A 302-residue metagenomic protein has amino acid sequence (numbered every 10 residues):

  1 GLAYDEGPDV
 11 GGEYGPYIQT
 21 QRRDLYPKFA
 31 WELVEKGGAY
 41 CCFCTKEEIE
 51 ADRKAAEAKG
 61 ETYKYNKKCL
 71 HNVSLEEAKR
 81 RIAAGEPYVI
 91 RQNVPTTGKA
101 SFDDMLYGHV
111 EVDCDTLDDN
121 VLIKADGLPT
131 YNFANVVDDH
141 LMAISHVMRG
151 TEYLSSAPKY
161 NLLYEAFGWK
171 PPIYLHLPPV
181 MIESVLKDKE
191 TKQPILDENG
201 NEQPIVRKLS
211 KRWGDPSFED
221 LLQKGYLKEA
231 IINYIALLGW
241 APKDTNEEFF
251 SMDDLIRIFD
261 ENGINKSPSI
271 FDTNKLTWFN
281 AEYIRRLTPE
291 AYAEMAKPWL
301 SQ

Functional and structural regions predicted by a protein language model:
G1-Y14: A glycine-rich helix N-cap at a beta->alpha junction
A3, E32, L237: DNA major-groove recognition helix of helix-turn-helix/homeodomain DNA-binding modules
E13-D24, K36: Short coil/turn segments at secondary-structure boundaries
Q19, E32-R207, S217, P242: Active-site cores that bind ATP or allylic diphosphates and position pyrophosphate for catalysis
F167-Q302: Catalytic adenosine-cofactor/nucleotide-binding cores of aminoacyl-tRNA synthetases and other
